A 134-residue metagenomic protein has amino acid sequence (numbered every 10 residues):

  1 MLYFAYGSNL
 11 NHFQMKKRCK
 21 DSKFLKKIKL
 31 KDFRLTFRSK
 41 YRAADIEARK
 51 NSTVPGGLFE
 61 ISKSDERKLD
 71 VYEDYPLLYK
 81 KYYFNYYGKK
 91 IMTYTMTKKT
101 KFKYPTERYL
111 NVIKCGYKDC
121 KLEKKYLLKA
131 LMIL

Functional and structural regions predicted by a protein language model:
M1-L134: Glycine-aromatic micro-motifs
